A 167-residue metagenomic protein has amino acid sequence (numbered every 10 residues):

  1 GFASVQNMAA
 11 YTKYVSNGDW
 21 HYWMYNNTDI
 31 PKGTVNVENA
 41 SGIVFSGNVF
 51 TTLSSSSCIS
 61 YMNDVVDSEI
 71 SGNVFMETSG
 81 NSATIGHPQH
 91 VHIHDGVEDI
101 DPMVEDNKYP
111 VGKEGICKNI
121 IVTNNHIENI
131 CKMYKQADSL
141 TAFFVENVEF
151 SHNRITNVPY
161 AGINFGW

Functional and structural regions predicted by a protein language model:
G1, W20, I43-S46, S68-S71 (+3 more regions): All-beta strand scaffolds that present successive hydrophobic residues in beta-strands
A3-A10, K32, S54-Y61, S79-G86 (+3 more regions): Short glycine/acidic-rich loop motifs that flank beta-strands on beta-rich extracellular proteins
Y14-K32, I93-I130: Surface-exposed acidic, glycine/proline-enriched linker/cap segments that occur as 15-30-residue helix-coil
T28-S41, Y61-N63: Extracellular beta-strand-rich solenoid/capping regions of secreted or surface-exposed proteins that bind or remodel
N36, V44, S60-Y61, E69 (+6 more regions): Extracellular beta-strand solenoid repeats
F144-Y160: Active-site neighborhood of glycoside hydrolase catalytic domains
